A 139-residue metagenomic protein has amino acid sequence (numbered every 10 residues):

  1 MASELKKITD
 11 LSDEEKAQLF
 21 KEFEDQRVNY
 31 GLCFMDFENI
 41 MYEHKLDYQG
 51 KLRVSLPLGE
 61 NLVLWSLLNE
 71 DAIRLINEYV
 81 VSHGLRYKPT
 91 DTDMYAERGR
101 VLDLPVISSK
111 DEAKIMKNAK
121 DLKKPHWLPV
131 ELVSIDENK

Functional and structural regions predicted by a protein language model:
A2-K7, L11, D47, D71 (+1 more regions): Eukaryotic, polar/proline-rich low-complexity intrinsically disordered regions
K6-M35: Positively charged, polyanion-binding regions of nucleic-acid-associated proteins
L19-E22, I40, L75: Charge-rich, solvent-exposed alpha-helical interaction surfaces
C33-I40, Y79: A short acidic, leucine-rich amphipathic alpha-helix
N39, L52, V101-L104: Intrinsically disordered, low-complexity regulatory/linker segments
E43-E70: Short, positively charged loop/turn segments that connect secondary-structure elements
V63-V81, Y87-T90: Short amphipathic alpha-helical interaction segments
V81, M94-K139: Short, amphipathic alpha-helical interaction segments positioned at domain boundaries
